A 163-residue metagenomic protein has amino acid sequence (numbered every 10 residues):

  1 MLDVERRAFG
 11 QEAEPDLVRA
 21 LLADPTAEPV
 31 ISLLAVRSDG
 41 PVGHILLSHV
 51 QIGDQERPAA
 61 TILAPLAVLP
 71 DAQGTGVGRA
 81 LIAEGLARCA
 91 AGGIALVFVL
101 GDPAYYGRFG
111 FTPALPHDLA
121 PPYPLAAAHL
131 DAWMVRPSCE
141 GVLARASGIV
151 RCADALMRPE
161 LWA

Functional and structural regions predicted by a protein language model:
M1-A20, T26-V42, E56, I62 (+3 more regions): Short amphipathic alpha-helix that is part of the acyltransferase structural core
A8, R88, Y105: Short alpha-helical functional segments enriched in proximate histidine and acidic residues
S48, L81, G85, L115-A120: Short acidic (Asp/Glu) patches
V50-L63, Q73: A conserved beta-turn-beta hairpin within the catalytic core of GNAT-like acetyltransferases that forms part
L63, A72-E84, I94: Conserved acetyl-CoA pyrophosphate-binding loop and the N-cap/start of the following alpha-helix in GNAT-like
T75, R79, L125-P137: Accessory recognition modules or surfaces
A91-A95, G101-A128: Conserved active-site alpha-helix within GNAT-family acetyltransferase domains
